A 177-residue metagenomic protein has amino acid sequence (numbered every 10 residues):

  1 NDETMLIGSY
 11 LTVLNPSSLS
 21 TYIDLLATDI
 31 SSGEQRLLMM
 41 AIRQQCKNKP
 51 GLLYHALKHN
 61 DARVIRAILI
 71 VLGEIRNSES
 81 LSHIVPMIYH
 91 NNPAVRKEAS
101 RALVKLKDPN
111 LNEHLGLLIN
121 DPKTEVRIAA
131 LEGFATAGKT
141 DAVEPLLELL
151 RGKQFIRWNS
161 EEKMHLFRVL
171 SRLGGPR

Functional and structural regions predicted by a protein language model:
N1, M5, P16-A27, K47-K58 (+4 more regions): Amphipathic alpha-helical scaffolding segments comprising HEAT/armadillo-like alpha-solenoid repeats
T4-I7, E34-Q35, I65, R96 (+3 more regions): Residue-level detector of extended alpha-helical repeat arrays and alpha-solenoid scaffolds
L6-T12, Y22-G33, A41, A56 (+2 more regions): Long, ordered, helix-rich scaffold segments
T12, R43, G73, V104 (+2 more regions): Structural signature of alpha-helical solenoid repeat scaffolds
I30-S31, N60-A62, N91-P93, P122-K123 (+1 more regions): Short inter-helical turns and helix N-cap capping residues of alpha-solenoid HEAT/ARM repeat scaffolds
L37, A41-K49, R66-A67: Alpha-solenoid helical repeat scaffolds
